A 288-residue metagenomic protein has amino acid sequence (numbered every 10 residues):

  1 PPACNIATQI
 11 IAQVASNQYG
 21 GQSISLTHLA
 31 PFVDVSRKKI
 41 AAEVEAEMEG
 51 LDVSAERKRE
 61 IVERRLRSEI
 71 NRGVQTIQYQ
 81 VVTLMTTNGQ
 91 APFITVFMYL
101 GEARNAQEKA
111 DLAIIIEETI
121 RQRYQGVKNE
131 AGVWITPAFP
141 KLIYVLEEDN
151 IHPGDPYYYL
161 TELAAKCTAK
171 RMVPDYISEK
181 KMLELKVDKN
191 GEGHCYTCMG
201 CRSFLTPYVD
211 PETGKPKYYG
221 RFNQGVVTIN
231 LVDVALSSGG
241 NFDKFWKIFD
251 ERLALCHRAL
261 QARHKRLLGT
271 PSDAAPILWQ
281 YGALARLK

Functional and structural regions predicted by a protein language model:
P1-K288: Conserved catalytic cores of very large enzyme subunits
